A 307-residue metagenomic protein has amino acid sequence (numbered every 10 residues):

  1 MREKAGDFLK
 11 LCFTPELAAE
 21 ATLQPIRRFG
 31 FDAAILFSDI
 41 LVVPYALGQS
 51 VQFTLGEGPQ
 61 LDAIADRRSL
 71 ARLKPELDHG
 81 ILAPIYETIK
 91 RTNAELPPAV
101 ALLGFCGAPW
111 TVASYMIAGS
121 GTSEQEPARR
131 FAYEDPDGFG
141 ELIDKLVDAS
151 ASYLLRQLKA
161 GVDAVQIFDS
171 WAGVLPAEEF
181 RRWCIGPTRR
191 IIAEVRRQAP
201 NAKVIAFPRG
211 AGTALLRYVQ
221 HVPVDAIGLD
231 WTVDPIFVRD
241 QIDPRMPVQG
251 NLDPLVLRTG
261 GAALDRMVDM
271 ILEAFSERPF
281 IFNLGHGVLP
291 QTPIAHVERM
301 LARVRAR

Functional and structural regions predicted by a protein language model:
M1-C12, R68-D78, Q220: Short, basic, glycine/proline-bearing loop/turn elements
M1-Q49, F53, R190, D265 (+2 more regions): N-terminal basic, low-complexity leaders that serve as flexible interaction/assembly modules and, when applicable, as
D7, T14, A63-R67, E124 (+1 more regions): Intrinsic-disorder/low-complexity, polar/charged segments
F31-E57, P98-V100, L175, I205-L215: Short N-terminal signal/transit or membrane-insertion segments and the immediately adjacent low-complexity/disordered
I40-V43, G58-P59, R68, P109-T111: A short acidic, glycine/proline-enriched capping/turn motif at secondary-structure boundaries, especially helix N-cap
Q49-I64, Y115-A128: Short, flexible, mixed-charge acidic loops at enzyme active sites
G56-E95: A gly/proline- and charged-residue-enriched helix-loop-helix capping module
I81-R307: Active-site loop segments of alpha/beta catalytic cores
